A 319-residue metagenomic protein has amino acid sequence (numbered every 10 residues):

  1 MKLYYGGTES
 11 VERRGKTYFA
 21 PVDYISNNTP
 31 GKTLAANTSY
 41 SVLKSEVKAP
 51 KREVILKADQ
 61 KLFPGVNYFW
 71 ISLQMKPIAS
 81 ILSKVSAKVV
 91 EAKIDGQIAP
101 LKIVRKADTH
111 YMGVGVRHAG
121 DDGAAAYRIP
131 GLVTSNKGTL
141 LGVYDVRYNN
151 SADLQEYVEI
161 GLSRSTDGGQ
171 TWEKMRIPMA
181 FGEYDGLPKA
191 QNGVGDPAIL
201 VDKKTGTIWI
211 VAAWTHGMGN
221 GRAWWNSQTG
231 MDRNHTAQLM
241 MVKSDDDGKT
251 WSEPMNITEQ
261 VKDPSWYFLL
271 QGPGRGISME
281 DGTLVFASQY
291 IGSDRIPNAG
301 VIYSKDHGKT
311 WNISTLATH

Functional and structural regions predicted by a protein language model:
M1-H110: Exposed, polar/acidic Ser/Thr-rich sequence context and nearby capping/turn residues that mark flexible linkers
S45, P50, F63-W70, Q74 (+1 more regions): Asp-box/BNR beta-propeller blade signature and adjacent active/binding-site loops in extracellular glycan-interacting
